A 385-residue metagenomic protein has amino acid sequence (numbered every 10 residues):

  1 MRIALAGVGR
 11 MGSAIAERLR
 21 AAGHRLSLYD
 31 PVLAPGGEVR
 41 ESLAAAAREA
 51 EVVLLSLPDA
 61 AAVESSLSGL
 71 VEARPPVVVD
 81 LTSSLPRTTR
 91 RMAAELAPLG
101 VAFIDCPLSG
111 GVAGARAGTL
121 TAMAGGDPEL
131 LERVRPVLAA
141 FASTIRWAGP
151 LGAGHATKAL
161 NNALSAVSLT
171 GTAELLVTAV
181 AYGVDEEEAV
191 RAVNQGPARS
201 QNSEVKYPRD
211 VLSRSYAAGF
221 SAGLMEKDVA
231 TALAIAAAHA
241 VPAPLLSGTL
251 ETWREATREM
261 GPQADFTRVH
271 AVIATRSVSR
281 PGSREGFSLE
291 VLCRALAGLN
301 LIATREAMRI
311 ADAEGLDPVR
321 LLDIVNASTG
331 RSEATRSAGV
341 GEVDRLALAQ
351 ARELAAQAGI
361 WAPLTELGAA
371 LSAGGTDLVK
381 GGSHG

Functional and structural regions predicted by a protein language model:
M1-L55, R280-G282: NAD(P)+-binding Rossmann beta1-loop-alpha1 motif at the extreme N-terminus of oxidoreductases
M1-R2, A21-R25, T88-P98, E132 (+4 more regions): Ordered, small/hydrophobic-rich secondary-structure cores
L26, V39, A102-I104, I145 (+4 more regions): Hydrophobic beta-strand scaffold residues
L43-F103: Rossmann-fold NAD(P) dinucleotide-binding segment
S83-A166, T170, S277-R294: Rossmann-fold dinucleotide-binding core
G118, A122-A124, P150-Y182, N194-K206 (+5 more regions): Active-site-proximal catalytic alpha-helix in oxidoreductases
V205-D265, V272-I273, S277-S288, S332-G374: Interdomain hinge/lid region at the active-site interface of Rossmann-like NAD(P)-dependent oxidoreductases
